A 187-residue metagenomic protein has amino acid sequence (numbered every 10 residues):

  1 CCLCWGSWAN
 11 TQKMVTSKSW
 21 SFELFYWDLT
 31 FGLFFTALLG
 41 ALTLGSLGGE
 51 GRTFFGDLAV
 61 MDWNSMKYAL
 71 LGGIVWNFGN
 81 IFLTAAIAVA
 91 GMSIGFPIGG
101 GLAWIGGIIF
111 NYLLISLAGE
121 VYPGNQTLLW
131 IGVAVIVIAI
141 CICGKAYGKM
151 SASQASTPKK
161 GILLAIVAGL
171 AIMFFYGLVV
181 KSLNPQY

Functional and structural regions predicted by a protein language model:
C1-Y187: Polytopic alpha-helical membrane proteins, predominantly small-molecule transporters/carriers
